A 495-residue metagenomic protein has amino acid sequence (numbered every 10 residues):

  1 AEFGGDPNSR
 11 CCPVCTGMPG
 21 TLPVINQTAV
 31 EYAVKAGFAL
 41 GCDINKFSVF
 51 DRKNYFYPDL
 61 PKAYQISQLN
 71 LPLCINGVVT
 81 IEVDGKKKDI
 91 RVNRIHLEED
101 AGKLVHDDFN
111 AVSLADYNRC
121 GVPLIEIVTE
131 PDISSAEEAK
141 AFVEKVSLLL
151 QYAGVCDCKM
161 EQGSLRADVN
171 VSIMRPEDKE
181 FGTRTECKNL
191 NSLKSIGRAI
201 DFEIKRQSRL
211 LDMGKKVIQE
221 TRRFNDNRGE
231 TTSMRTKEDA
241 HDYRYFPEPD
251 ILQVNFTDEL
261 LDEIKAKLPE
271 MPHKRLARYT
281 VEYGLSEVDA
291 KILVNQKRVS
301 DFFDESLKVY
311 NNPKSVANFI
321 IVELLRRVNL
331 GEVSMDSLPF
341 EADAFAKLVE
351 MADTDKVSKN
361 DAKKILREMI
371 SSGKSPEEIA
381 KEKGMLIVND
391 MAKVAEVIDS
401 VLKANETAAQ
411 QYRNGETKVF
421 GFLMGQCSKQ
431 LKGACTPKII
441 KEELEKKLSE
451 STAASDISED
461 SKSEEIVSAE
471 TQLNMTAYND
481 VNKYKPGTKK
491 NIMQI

Functional and structural regions predicted by a protein language model:
A1-E270, E287, K308-N312, S449-A454 (+4 more regions): Basic, nucleic-acid-interacting segments
G163-R175, T280-D304, P313-L330, D343 (+1 more regions): Core structural elements
N170, K205, S300, D304 (+7 more regions): Amphipathic alpha-helical core segments of compact helical bundles
T257, L268-L293, D301-F302, L473 (+2 more regions): Long, charged low-complexity interaction segments
D289, F302, N312-I320, A344 (+5 more regions): Residue-level detector of well-ordered alpha-helical segments, enriched for hydrophobic/aromatic packing positions
V309-Y310, V316, L324-P339, K347-A352 (+1 more regions): M16/insulysin-pitrilysin zinc metalloprotease superfamily fold
M335-A346, E350, K359-K429: Strongly charged, low-complexity linkers/loops
T417-E465: Short, amphipathic C-terminal "tail helix"
